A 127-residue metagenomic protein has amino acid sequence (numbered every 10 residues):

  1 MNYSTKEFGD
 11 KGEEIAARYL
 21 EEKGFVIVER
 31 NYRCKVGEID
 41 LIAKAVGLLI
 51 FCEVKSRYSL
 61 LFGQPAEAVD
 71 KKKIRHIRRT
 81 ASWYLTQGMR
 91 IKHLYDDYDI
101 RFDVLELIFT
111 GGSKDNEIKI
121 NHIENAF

Functional and structural regions predicted by a protein language model:
M1-R30: Acidic-basic catalytic patches of nuclease active cores, encompassing PD-(D/E)XK and other metal-cofactor nuclease
Y3, E7, K11, V36 (+3 more regions): Residues at secondary-structure transition points
V26-L49: Active-site metal-binding core of divalent-cation-utilizing nuclease and nuclease-like domains
V36, L49-F51, D99, I120: Structural motif
D40-I42, K55-R57, L105-I108, A126: Anionic group-transfer/hydrolysis microenvironments
L41-L61, P65, I77: Conserved catalytic cores of phosphodiester-cleaving nucleases, focusing on short active-site segments
E67-D96: Mid-chain, well-packed structural core segment of small domains
G88-F127: Domain-level recognition of nuclease-like catalytic cores that cleave nucleotide substrates
